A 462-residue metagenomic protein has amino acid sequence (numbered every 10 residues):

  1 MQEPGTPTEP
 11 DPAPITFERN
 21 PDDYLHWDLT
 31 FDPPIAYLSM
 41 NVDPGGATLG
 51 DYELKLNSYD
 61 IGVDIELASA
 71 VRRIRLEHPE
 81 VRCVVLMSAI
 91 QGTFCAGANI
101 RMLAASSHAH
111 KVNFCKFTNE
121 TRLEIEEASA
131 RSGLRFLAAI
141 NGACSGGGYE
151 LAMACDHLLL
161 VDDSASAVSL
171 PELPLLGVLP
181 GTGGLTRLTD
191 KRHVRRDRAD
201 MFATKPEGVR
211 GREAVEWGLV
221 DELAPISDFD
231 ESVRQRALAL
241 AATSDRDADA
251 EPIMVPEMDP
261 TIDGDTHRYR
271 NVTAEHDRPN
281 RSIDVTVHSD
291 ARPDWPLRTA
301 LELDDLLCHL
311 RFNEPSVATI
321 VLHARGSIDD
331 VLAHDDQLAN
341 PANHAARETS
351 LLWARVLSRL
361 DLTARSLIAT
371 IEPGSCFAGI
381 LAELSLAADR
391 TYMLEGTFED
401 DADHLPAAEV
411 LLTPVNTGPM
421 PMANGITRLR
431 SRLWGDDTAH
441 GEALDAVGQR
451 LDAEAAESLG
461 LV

Functional and structural regions predicted by a protein language model:
M1-A47, E150-A154, H193-W295, V331 (+4 more regions): Amphipathic alpha-helical segments at domain termini/boundaries
P33-M40, D60-A109, N119-A139, V161-A165 (+4 more regions): A structural preference for short, pocket-lining loop segments at secondary-structure junctions
L49-G50, N57, L301: ABC transporter nucleotide-binding domains
R73, E120, R187, E213 (+4 more regions): Alpha-helical scaffold segments in soluble metabolic enzymes
A89-I90, I125-L176, F202-A203, E207-G208 (+2 more regions): Glycine-rich beta-to-alpha active-site loop
A105-S106, P171-P174, T186, R198-D200 (+4 more regions): Short beta-alpha connecting loops at secondary-structure transitions that line or flank enzyme active sites
N113: Active-site-proximal segments of catalytic enzyme domains that coordinate small-molecule cofactors or metal ions
S169-D200, G208-R212: Mobile "lid/hinge" segments at catalytic clefts and subdomain interfaces of large enzymes
